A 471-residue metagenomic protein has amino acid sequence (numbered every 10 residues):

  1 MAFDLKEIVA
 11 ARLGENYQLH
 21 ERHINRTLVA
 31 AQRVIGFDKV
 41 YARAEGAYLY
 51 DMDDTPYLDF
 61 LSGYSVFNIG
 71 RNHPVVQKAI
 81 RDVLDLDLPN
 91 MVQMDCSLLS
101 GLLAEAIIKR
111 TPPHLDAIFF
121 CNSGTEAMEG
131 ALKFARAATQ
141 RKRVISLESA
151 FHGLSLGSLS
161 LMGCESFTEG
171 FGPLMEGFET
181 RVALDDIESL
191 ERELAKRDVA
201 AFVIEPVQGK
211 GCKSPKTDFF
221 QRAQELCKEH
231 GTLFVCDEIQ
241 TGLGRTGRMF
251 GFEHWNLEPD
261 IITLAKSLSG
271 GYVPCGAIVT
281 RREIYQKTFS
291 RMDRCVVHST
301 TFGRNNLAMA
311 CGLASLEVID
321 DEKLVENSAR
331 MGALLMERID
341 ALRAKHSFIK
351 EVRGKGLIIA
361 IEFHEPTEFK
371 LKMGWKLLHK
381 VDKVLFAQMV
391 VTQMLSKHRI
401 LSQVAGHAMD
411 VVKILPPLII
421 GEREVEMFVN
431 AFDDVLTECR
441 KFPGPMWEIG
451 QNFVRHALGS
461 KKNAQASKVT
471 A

Functional and structural regions predicted by a protein language model:
A2-A471: Conserved N-terminal phosphate-binding loop of PLP-dependent enzymes in the Aspartate aminotransferase
